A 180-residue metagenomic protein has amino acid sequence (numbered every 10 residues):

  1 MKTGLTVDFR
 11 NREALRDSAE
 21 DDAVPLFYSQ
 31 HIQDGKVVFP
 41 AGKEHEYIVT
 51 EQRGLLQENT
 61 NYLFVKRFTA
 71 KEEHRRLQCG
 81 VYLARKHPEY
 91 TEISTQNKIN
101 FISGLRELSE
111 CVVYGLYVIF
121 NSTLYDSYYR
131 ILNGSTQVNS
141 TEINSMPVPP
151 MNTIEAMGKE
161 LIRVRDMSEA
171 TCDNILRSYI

Functional and structural regions predicted by a protein language model:
M1-D166, D173-I175, I180: Polybasic, glycine- and aromatic-enriched phosphate-binding surface used to engage nucleic acids
